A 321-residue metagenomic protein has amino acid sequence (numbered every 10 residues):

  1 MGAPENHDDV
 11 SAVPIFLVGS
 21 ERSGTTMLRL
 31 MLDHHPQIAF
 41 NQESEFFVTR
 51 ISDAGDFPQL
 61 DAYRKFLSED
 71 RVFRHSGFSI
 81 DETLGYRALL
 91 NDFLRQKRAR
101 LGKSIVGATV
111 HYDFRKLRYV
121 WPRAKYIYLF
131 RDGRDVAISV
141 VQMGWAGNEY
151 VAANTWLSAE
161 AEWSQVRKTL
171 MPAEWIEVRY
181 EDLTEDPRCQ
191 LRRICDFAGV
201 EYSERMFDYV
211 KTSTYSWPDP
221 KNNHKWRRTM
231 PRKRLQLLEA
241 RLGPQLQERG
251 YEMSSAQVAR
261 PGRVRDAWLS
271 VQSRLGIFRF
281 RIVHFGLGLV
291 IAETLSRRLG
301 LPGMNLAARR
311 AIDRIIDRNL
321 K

Functional and structural regions predicted by a protein language model:
M1-I15, D196, V200-K321: PAPS-dependent sulfotransferases, especially Golgi type II membrane carbohydrate sulfotransferases
G19-R29: Glycine-rich phosphate-binding P-loop
G24-T25, I38, D132, V178 (+2 more regions): Generic structural signal for small/hydrophobic residues in well-ordered secondary structure, especially within
M31-L32, I194: Hydrophobic residues on the short alpha-helix immediately C-terminal to a glycine-rich phosphate/catalytic loop
H34-K116, W121: PAPS-dependent sulfation machinery
Q42, I51, W121, V140-V141 (+3 more regions): Short, flexible helix/strand-to-coil boundary loops that buttress conserved ligand/catalytic motifs in alpha/beta
Q59-D70, N148-A159, K225-P231: A polyampholytic, Gly/Pro-enriched intrinsically disordered region
R100-R205: PAPS-dependent sulfotransferase catalytic domain
